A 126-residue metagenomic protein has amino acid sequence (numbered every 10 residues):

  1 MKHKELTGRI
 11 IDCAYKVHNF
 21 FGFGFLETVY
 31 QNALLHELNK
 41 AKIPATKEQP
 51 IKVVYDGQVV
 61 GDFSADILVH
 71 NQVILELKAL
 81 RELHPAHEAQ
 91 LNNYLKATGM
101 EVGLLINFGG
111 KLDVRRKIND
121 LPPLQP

Functional and structural regions predicted by a protein language model:
M1-P44, V102, L112, I118-P126: Solvent-exposed, charged helical/coil patches that constitute nucleic-acid or partner-interaction surfaces
G22, A45, A65-L83, Y94: Conserved catalytic cores of phosphodiester-cleaving nucleases, focusing on short active-site segments
A41-V54: A short acidic/basic microdomain associated with nuclease active sites
F63-A65, L112: Change "...and in nucleic-acid phosphodiester-cleaving endonucleases..." to "...and in nucleic-acid processing enzymes
K78-P126: Nucleic-acid nuclease catalytic cores
